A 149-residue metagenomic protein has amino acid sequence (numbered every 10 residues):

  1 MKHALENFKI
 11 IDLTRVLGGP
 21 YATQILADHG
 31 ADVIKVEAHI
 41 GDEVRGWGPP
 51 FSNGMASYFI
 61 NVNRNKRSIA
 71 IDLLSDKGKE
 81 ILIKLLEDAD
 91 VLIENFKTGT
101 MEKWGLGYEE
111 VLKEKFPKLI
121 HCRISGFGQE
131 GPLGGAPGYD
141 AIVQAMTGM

Functional and structural regions predicted by a protein language model:
M1-M149: N-terminal helix-loop segment corresponding to the beta1-alpha1 unit of nucleotide/adenylate-binding folds
